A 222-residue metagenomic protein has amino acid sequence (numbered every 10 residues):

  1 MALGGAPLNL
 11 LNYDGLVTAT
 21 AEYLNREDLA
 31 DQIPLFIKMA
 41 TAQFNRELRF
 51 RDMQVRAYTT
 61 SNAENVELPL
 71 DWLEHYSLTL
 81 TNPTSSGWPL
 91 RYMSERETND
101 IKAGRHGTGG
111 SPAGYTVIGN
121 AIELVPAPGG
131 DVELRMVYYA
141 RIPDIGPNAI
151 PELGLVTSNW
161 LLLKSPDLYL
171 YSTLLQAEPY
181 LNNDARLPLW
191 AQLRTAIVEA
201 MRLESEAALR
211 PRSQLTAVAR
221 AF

Functional and structural regions predicted by a protein language model:
M1-F222: Glycine-enriched, solvent-exposed interface loops adjoining structured elements
